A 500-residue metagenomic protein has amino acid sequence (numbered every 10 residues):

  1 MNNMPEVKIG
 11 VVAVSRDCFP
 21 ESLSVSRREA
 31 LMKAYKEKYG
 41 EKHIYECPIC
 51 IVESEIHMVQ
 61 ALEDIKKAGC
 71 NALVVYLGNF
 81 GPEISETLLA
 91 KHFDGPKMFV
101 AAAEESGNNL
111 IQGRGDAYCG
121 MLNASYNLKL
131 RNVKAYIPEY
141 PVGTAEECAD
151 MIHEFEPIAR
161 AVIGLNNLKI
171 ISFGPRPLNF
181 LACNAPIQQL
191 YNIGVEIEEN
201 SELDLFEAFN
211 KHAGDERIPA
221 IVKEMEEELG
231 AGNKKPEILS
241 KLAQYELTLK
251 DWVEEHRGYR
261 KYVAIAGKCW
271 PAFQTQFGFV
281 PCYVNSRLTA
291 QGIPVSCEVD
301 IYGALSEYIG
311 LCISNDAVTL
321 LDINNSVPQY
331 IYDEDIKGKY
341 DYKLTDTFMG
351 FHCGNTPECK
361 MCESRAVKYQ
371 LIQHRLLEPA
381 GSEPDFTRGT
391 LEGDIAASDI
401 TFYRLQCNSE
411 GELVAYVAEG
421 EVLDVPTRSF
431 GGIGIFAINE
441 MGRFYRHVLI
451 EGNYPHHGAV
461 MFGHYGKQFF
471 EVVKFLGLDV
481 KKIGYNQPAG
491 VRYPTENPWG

Functional and structural regions predicted by a protein language model:
N2, V7-I9, E105-N233, I238: Cap/lid and interdomain-hinge subdomains that line or gate substrate/regulatory clefts in soluble alpha/beta enzymes
M32-V52, K134-Y140, V195-S201: Short beta-strand elements in bilobed, periplasmic/extracellular small-molecule ligand-binding domains
H57-C70, T87-L89, T248-G258: Short, well-structured alpha-helical segments in soluble
C70-N79, M98-V100, Y262-G267: Periplasmic-binding protein-like
L88-G115, L122-N127, K134, S286-V299: Short, acidic/small-residue loops that bind anionic groups at enzyme active sites
V222-I313: Long, internal scaffold/assembly segments composed of regular secondary structure
T289-T427: C-terminal catalytic subdomain
L371-G500: Extended hydrophobic packing segments that form well-structured cores
